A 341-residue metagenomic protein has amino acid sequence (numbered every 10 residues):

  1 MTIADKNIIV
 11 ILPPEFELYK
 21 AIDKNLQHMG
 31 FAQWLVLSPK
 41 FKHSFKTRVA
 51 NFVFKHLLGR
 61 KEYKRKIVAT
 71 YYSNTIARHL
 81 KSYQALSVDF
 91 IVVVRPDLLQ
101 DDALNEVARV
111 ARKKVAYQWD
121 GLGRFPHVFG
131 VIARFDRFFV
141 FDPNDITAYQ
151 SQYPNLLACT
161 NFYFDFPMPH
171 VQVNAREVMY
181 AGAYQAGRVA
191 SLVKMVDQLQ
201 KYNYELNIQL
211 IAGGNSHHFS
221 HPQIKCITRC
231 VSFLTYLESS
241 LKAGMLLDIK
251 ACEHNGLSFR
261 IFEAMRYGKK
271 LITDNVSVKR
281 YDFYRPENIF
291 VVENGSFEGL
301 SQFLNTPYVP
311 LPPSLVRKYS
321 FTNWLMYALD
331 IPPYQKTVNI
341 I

Functional and structural regions predicted by a protein language model:
T2-R78, S82, V94-D102, W119 (+3 more regions): Nucleotide-sugar donor-binding catalytic core of glycosyltransferases
Q84-F90: Short acidic/histidine-rich motifs immediately flanking catalytic phosphotransfer sites in two-component signaling
N105: Histidine-anchored nucleotide/phosphate-binding helix
V110-Q118: Short beta-strand/loop segments at the ligand-binding rim of alpha/beta enzyme cores
S240, A264-M265: Short alpha-helix at the nucleotide-sugar/activated-sugar donor binding site of glycosyltransferases and closely
Y281-Q302: Change "using UDP/GDP/dTDP sugars" to "using nucleotide sugars
G295-I341: A charged, aromatic-enriched C-terminal amphipathic alpha-helix characteristic of glycosyltransferases across folds
